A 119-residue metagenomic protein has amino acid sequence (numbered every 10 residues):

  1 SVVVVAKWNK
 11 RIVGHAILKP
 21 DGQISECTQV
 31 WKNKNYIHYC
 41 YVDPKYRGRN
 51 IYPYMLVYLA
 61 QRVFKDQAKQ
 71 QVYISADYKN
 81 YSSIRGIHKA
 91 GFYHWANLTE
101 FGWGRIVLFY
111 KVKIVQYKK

Functional and structural regions predicted by a protein language model:
S1-C40: A conserved beta-strand-loop-helix scaffold within acyl/acetyltransferase catalytic domains
Y39-V42, G48-V63, R85, K89: Conserved acetyl-CoA-binding loop-helix of GNAT-fold acetyltransferases
D43, D77: Residue-level recognition of the GNAT/N-acetyltransferase active site
V63-A76: Conserved GNAT acetyl-CoA-binding A-motif
F64, S82, G104-I106: Short secondary-structure boundary/hinge segments and terminal tails
Y78-N97: Conserved active-site alpha-helix within GNAT-family acetyltransferase domains
H88, F109-K113: Short low-complexity, flexible loop/linker segments enriched in glycine and/or proline with clustered acidic
Y93-L108: Conserved catalytic-core motifs of GNAT/GCN5-like acyltransferases
